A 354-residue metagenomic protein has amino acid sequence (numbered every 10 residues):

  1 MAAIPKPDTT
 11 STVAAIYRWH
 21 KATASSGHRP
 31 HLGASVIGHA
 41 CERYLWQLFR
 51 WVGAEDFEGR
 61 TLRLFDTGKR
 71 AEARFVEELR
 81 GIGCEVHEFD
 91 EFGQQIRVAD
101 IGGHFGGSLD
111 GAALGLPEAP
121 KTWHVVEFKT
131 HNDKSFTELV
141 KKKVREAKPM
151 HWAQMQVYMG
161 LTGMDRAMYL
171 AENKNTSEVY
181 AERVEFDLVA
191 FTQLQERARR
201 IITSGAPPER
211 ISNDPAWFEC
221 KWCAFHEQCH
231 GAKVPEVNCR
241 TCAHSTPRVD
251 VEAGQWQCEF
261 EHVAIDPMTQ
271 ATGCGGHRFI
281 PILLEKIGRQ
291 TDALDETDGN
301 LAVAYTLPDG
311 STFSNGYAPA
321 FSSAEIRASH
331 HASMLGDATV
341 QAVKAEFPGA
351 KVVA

Functional and structural regions predicted by a protein language model:
M1-V125, N132-K134, R145, Q255 (+2 more regions): Metal-dependent nuclease catalytic cores that hydrolyze phosphodiester bonds in DNA/RNA, characterized by
A113-G115, A119-V126, D187, L194-I201: Solvent-exposed, well-ordered amphipathic alpha-helical segments that flank/support binding or catalytic loops
L114-L116, E172, E259-E261: A generic structural motif
K121-F128, D165-Y169: Conserved active-site beta-strand-loop modules that form the wall/rim of enzyme catalytic pockets and either contain
E127, C258-E259: Short, acidic/hydrophobic/Gly-rich beta-strand patch recurrent on exposed beta strands that often constitutes part
T130-N132, N173-K174, H262: A short beta-strand motif that forms part of the nucleic acid-binding face of small beta-barrel RNA-binding folds
E138, K142-W152, V157, L161-Q257 (+2 more regions): Metal-dependent nuclease catalytic regions and adjoining charged, substrate-binding loops involved in nucleic-acid end
H262-M268: Short linker/helix segments within small regulatory modules
